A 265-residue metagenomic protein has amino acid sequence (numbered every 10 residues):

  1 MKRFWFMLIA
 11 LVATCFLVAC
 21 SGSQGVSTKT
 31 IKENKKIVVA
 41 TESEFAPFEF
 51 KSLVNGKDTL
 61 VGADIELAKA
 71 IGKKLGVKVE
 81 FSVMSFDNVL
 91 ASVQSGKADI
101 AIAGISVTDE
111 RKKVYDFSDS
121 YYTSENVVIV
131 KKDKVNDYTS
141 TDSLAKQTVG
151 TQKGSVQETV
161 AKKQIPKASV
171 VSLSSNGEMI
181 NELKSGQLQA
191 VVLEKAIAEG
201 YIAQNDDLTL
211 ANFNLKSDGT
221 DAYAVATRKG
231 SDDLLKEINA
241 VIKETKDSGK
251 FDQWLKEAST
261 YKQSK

Functional and structural regions predicted by a protein language model:
C15-A19: C-terminal motif of bacterial Sec signal peptides marking the signal peptidase cleavage site
S21, I65-K74, K153-S155, A222-K262: Extended ligand-binding regions for polar small-molecule ligands
G25-G104: Extracytoplasmic small-molecule ligand-binding "clamshell" domains of the periplasmic binding protein/Venus flytrap
T28-T30, K132-T148: Flexible hinge/capping segments at coil-to-helix
K35-T41, T141-G154, S169: Short loop->beta-strand "edge-of-pocket" segments that line small-molecule binding or catalytic clefts across diverse
S43, T123-V130, K195, E199-I242 (+1 more regions): Periplasmic-binding protein-like
K69, K73-K74, V83, D87-D99 (+5 more regions): Short helices/loops that flank or line small-molecule/ion binding pockets
I105-K113, V160-K163, K184-S185, Q189-T220: A ligand-binding cleft/hinge motif common to bilobed small-molecule-binding domains
